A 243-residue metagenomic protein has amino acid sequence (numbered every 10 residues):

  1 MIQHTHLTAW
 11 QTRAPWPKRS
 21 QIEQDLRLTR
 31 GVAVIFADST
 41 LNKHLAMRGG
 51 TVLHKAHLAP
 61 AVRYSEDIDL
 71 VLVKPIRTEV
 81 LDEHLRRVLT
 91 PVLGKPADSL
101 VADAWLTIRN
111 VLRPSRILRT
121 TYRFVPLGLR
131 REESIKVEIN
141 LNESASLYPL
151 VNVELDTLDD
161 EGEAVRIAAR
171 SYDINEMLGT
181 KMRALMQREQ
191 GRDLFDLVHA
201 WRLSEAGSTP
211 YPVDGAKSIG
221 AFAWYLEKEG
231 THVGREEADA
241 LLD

Functional and structural regions predicted by a protein language model:
M1-L45, A56-I68, L72-D243: Structured mid-to-C-terminal alpha-helical surface segments
M47-V52: Glycine-rich beta-strand-to-loop/alpha-helix junction loops that act as flexible
